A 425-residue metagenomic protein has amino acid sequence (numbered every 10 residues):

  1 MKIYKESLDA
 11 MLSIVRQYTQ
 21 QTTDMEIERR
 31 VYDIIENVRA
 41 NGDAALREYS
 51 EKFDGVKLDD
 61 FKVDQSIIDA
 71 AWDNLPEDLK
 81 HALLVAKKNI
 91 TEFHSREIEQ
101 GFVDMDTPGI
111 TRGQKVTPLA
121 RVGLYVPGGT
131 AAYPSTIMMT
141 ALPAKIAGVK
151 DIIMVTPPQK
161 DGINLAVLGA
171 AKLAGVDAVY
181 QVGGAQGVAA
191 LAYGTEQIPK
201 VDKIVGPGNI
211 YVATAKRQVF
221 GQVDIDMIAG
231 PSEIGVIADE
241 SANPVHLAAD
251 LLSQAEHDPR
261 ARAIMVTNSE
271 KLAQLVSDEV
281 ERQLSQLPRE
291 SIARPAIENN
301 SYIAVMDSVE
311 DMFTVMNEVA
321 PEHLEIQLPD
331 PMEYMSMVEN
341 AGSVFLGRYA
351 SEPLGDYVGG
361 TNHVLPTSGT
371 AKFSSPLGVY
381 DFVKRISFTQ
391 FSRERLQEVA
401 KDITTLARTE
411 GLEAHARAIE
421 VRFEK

Functional and structural regions predicted by a protein language model:
M1-A120: N-terminal Rossmann-like NAD(P)+-binding subdomain of aldehyde/semialdehyde dehydrogenases
M1-S7, A178-G183, I303-S308: Short acidic-hydrophobic, aromatic-tinged amphipathic segments that line or gate anion-handling sites
D104-G169: Conserved small-residue-rich beta-alpha loop and adjacent elements that most often cradle the phosphate/pyrophosphate
M139-K150, K172-A174, A192-I198, K216-Q218 (+1 more regions): Alpha-helix C-terminal capping segments
G175-H246, D250-S253, H257-R262: Conserved NAD(P)+-binding/catalytic subdomain of aldehyde/semialdehyde dehydrogenases
V205-P207, M227-A238, Q254-S277, A293-A304 (+3 more regions): Short loop-to-beta-strand entry elements in the cores of soluble alpha/beta enzymes
N317-K425: C-terminal core of ALDH-fold dehydrogenases
